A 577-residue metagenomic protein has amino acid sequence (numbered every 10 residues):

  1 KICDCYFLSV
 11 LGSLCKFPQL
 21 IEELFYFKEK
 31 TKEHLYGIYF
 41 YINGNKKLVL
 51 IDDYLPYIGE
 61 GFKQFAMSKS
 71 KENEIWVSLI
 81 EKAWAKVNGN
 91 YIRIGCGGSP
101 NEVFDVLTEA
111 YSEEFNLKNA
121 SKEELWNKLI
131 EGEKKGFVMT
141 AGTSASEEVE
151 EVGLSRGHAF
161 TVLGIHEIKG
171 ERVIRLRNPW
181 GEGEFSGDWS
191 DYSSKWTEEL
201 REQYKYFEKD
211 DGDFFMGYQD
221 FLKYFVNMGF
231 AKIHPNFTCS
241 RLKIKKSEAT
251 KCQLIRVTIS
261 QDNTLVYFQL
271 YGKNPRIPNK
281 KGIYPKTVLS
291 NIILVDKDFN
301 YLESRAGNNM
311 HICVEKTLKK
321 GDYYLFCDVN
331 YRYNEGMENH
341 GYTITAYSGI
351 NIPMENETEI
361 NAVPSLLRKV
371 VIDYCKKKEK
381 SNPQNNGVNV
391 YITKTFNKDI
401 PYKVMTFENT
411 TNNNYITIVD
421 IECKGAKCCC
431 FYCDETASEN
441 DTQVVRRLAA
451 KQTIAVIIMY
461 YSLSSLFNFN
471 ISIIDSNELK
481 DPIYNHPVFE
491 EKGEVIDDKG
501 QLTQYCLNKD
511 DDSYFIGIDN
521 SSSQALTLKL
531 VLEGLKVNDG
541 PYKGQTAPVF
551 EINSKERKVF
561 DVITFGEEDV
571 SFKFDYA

Functional and structural regions predicted by a protein language model:
K1-A577: Accessory/interaction modules and long regulatory regions
